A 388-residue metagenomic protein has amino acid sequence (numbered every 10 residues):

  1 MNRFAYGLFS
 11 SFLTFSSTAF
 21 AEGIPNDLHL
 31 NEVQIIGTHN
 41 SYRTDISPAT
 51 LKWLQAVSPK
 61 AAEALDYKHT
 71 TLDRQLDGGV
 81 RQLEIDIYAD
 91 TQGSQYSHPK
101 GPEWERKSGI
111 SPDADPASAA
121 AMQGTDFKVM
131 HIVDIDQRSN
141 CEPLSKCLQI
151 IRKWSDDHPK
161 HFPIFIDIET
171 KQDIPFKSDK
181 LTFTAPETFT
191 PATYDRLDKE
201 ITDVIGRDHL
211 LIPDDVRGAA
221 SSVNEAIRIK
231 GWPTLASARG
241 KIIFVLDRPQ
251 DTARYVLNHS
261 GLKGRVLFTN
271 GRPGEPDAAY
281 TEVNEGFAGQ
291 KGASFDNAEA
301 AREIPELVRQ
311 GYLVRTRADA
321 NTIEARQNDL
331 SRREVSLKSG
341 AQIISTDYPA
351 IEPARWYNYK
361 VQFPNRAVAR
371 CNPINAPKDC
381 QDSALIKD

Functional and structural regions predicted by a protein language model:
M1-F4: Positively charged n-region of N-terminal signal peptides that target proteins for export
Y6-S16: Bacterial N-terminal signal peptides
S17-A21: Sec/Tat signal peptide C-region and signal peptidase I cleavage site
E22-D388: Catalytic cores of phosphodiester-bond hydrolases, prominently lipid phosphodiesterases
